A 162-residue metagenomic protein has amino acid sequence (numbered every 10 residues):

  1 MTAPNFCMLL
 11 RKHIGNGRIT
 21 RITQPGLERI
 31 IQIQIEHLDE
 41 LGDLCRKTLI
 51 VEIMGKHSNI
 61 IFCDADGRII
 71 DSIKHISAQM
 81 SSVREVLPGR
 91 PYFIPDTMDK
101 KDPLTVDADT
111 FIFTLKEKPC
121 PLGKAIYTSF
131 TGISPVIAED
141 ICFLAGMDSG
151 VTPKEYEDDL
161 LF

Functional and structural regions predicted by a protein language model:
M1-F162: Phosphate/anion-contacting hairpin/loop surfaces
